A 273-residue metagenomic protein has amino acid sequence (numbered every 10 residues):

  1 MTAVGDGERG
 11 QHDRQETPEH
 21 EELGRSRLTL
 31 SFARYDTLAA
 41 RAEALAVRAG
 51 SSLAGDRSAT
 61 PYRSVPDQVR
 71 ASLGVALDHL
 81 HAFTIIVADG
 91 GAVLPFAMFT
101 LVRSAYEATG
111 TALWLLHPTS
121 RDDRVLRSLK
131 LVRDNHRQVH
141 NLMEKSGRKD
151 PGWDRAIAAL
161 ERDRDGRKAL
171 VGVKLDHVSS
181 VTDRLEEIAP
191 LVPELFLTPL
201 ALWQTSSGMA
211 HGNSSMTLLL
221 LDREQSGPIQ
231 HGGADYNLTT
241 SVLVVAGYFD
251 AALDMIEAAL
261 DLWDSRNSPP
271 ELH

Functional and structural regions predicted by a protein language model:
T2-D67, V132-H273: Secondary-shell segments that build the walls of catalytic and ion/ligand-binding clefts
L53-L113: Long, hydrophobic/aromatic-enriched structural stretches that serve as scaffold segments
I85, P118-R121, D261, S265-S268: Perimembrane helix-loop junctions in membrane proteins
V93-V139: Long, hydrophobic, well-ordered secondary-structure blocks that form the structural core and pocket-lining surfaces
